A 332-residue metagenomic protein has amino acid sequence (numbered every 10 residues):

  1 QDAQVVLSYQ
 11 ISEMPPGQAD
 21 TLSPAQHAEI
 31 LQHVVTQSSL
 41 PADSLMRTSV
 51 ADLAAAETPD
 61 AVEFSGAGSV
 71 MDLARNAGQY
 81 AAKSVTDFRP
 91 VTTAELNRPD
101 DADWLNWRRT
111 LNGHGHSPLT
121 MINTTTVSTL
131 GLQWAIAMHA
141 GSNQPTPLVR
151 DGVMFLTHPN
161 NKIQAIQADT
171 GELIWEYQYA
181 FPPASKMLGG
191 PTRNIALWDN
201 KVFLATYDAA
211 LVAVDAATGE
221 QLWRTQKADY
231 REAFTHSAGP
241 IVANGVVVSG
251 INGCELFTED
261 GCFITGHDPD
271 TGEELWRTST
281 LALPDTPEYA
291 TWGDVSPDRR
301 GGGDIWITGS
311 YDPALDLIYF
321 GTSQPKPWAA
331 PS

Functional and structural regions predicted by a protein language model:
Q1-P16: Gly/Gly-Pro-rich "capping" loops immediately C-terminal to redox-active cysteine motifs in periplasmic/lumenal
G17-L111: Flexible coil segments in periplasmic/lumen-exposed cytochrome c-class electron-transfer proteins
D101-A102, D151-V153, D199-N200, N244-V246 (+1 more regions): Short coil/turn segments that connect the beta-strands within blades of beta-propeller domains
T120-K227: N-terminal cofactor/phosphate-binding cores enriched in small/glycine residues, especially glycine-rich loops such as
A135-L148, E176-A196, R224-G239, S279-S310 (+2 more regions): Extracytoplasmic beta-rich repeat domains
V214-G219, G261-E274: Beta-propeller blade signature
S249-F263, F320-S332: Short, conserved, GDST-rich strand-edge loop motifs in beta-rich repeat architectures
